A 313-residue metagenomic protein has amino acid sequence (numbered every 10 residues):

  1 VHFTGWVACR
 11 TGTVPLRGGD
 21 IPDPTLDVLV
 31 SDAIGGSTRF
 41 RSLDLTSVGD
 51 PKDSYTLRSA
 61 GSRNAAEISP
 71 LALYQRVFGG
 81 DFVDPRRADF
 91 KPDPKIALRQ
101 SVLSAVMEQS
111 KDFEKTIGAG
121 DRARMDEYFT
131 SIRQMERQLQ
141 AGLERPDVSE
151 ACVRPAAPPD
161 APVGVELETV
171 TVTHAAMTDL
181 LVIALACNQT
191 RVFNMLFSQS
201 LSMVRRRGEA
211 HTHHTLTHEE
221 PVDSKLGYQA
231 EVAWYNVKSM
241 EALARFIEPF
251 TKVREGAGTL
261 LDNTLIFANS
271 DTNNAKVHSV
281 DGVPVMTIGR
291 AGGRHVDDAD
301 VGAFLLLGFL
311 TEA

Functional and structural regions predicted by a protein language model:
V1-A313: Ligand-binding pockets and gating/stacking loops
